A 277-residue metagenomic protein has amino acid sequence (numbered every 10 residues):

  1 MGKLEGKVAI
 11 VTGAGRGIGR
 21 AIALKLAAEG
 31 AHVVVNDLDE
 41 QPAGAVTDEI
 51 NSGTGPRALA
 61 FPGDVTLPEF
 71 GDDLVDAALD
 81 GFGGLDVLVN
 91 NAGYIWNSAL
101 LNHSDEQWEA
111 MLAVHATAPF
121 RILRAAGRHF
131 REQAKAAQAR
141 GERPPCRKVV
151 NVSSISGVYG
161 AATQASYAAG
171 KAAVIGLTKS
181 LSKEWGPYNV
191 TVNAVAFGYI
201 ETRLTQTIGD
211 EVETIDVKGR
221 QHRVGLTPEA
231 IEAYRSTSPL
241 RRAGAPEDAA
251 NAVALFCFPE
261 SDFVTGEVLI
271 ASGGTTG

Functional and structural regions predicted by a protein language model:
G2-V34: Canonical Rossmann dinucleotide-binding motif of NAD(H)/NADP(H)-dependent dehydrogenases/reductases, specifically
A99-L100, Q107-E109, Y234: Substrate-binding pocket helix/loop in short-chain dehydrogenase/reductase
L101, Y159-A165, P187-Y188, R241 (+2 more regions): Active-site loop immediately N-terminal to the catalytic Tyr-X3-Lys motif of short-chain dehydrogenase/reductase
L123, G170, T178: Active-site helix of classical SDR
S154: Residue(s) in the substrate-gating loop at a strand-loop-helix junction that position the organic substrate next
Y159, S236, A252-A254, T265-G277: Short C-terminal tail/terminal secondary-structure segment of NAD(P)H-dependent dehydrogenase/reductase domains
G186-T191, V264-G266: Short, small/polar-rich loop/turn modules that mediate ligand/substrate recognition or access, typified
